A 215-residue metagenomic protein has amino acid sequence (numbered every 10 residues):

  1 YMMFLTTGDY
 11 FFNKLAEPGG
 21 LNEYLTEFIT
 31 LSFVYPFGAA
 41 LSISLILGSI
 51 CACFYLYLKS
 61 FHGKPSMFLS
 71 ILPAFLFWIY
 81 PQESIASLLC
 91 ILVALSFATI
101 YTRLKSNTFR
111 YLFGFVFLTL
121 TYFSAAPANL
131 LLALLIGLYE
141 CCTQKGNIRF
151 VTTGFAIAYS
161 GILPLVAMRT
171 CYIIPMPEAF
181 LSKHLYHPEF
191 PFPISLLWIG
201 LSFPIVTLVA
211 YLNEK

Functional and structural regions predicted by a protein language model:
Y1-I29, W78, I162-S195: Membrane-interfacial interhelical loops
F33-G48: Loop-to-helix entry region of an early transmembrane alpha helix in multi-pass inner-membrane enzymes
S44-F61, L95-I100: Transmembrane-helix motifs of polytopic, lipid-linked glycan transferases
L58-L76: Transmembrane-helix signature of polytopic, membrane-embedded enzymes that assemble or transfer cell-envelope glycans
L72-C90: Aromatic- and kink-enriched transmembrane "portal" helix at the membrane-lumen/periplasm boundary that abuts
P81-A86, K105-G146, Y159-R169: Transmembrane helices and adjacent periplasmic/lumenal helix-loop junctions of polyprenol-phosphate-dependent
C90-K105, I136-G137: Specific aromatic-rich, kink-prone transmembrane helix
P127-L131, E189-E214: Alpha-helical transmembrane segments at the extracellular/periplasmic loop-to-helix junctions of multi-pass membrane
